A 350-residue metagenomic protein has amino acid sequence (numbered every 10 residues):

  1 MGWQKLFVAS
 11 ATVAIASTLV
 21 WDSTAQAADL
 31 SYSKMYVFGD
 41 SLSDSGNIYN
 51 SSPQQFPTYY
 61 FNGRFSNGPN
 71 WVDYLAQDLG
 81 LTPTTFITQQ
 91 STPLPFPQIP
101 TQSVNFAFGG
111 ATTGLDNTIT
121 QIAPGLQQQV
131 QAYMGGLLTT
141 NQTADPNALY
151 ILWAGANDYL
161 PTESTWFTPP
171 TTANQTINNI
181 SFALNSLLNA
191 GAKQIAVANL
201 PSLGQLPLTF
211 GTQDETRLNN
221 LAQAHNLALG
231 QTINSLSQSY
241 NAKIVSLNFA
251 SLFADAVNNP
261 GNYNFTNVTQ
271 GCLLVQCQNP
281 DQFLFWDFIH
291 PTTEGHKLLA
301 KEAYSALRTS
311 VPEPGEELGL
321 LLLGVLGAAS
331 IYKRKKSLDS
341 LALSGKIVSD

Functional and structural regions predicted by a protein language model:
G2-W3, F7, A11-S17, W21-G315: Conserved active-site regions of diverse hydrolases
Q4, F65, E317, L326-A329 (+1 more regions): Compositionally biased, intrinsically disordered low-complexity regions
T165, I233, L320-L322, K346: Extended rod-forming repeat segments used as scaffolds/tethers
V311, G315-K335: A cross-kingdom C-terminal cell-surface attachment/processing module
A329-D350: C-terminal membrane-anchoring or membrane-association module
